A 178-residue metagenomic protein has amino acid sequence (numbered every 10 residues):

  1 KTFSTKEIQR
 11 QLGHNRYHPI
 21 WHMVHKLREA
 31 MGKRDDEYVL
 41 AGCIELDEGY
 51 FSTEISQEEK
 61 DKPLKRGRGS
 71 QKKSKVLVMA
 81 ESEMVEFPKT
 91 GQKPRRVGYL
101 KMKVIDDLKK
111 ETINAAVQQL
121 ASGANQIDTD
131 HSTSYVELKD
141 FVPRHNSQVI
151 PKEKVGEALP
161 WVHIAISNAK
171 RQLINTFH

Functional and structural regions predicted by a protein language model:
K1-H178: Residue-level recognition of single "structural anchor" positions that define or cap local secondary structure
